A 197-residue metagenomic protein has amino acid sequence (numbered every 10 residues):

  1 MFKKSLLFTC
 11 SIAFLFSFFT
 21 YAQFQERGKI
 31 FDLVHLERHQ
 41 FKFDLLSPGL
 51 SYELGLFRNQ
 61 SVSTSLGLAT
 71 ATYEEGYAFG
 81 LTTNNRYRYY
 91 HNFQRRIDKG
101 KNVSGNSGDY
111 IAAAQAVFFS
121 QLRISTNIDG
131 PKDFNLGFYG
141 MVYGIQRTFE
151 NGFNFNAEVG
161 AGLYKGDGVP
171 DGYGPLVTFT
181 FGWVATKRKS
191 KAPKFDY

Functional and structural regions predicted by a protein language model:
M1-G28, F181, D196: Bacterial Sec-dependent N-terminal signal peptides
A22-T70, E74, T82, S120-S125 (+2 more regions): Short glycine/proline- and aromatic-enriched beta-strand/turn motifs that initiate or cap beta-hairpins
H35-H39, D44-P48, Y77-T83, D133-Y139 (+1 more regions): Residues that define the transmembrane beta-barrel architecture of outer-membrane proteins
F41-L45, T64, D109-Q115, M141 (+1 more regions): Membrane-embedded beta-strand positions of outer-membrane beta-barrel proteins
L50-L54, L68, N85-Y89, Y139-R147 (+2 more regions): Residues on the lipid-exposed face of transmembrane beta-strands in outer-membrane beta-barrel proteins
Q60-V62, Q94-R95, F149-F155, K187-K191: Repeated loop/turn-to-beta-strand initiation elements of outer-membrane beta-barrel proteins
S63-L136: Gram-negative (and chloroplast) outer-membrane scaffold detector with strong preference for beta-barrel transmembrane
L81-I97, Y173-Y197: Outer-membrane beta-barrel "beta-signal"
